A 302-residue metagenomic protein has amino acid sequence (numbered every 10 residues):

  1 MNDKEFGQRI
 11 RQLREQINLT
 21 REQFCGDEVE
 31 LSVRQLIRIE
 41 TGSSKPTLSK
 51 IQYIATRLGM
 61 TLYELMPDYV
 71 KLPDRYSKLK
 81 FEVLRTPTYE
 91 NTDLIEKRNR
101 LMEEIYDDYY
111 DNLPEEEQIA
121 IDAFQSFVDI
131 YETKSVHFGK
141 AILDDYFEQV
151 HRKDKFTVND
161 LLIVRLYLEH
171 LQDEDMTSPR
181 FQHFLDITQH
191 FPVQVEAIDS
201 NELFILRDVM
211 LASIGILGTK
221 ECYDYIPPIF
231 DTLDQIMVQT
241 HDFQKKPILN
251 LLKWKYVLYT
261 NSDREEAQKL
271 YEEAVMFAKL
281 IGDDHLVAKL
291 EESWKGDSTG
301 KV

Functional and structural regions predicted by a protein language model:
M1-I17: A short, Lys/Arg-rich alpha-helix, primarily the initiator
I17-R38: Short alpha-helical DNA-recognition segment
S49-E64, T299-K301: DNA major-groove recognition helix of helix-turn-helix/homeodomain DNA-binding modules
T56-L161: Charged, helix-prone or intrinsically disordered regulatory segments positioned adjacent to compact structured domains
F81-L84, E117-V128, V164-Y167, D208-I216 (+2 more regions): "A position-specific structural signal for the A-helix of alpha-solenoid helical repeats
T88-E104, Y131-Y146, M176-F191, K220-T232 (+1 more regions): Helix-turn-helix repeat elements of alpha-solenoid scaffolds
D111-L113, R152-K155, E196-S200, Q235-F243 (+1 more regions): Short coil/turn linkers that connect adjacent helices within long alpha-helical scaffolds, especially alpha-solenoid
V164-F243, N250, Y256-T260: Alpha-helical adaptor scaffolds
